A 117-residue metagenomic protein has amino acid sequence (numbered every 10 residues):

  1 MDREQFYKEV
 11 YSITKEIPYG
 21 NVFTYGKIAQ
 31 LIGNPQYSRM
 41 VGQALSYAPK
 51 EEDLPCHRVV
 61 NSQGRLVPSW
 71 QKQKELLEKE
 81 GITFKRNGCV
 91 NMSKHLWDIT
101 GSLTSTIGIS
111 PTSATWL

Functional and structural regions predicted by a protein language model:
M1-L117: Nucleic acid-binding interface residues in structured DNA/RNA-binding domains, emphasizing the DNA-engaging scaffolds
